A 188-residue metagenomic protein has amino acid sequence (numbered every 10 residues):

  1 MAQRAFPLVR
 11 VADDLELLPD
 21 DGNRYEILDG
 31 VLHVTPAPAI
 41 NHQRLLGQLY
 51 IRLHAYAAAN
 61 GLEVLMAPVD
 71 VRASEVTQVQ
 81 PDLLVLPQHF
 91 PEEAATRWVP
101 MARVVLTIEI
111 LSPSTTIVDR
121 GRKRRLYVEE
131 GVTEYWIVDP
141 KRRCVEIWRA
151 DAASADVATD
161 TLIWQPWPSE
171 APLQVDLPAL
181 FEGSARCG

Functional and structural regions predicted by a protein language model:
M1-G188: Gly/Pro/Ser/Thr-rich low-complexity, intrinsically disordered segments predominantly at protein N-termini
